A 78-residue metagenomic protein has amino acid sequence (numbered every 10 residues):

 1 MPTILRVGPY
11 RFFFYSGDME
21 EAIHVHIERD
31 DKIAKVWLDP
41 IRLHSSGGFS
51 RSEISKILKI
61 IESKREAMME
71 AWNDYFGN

Functional and structural regions predicted by a protein language model:
M1, M19, M68-M69: Detector for methionine-enriched segments
M1-Y10: Negatively charged, low-complexity tracts enriched in Asp/Glu with abundant Ser/Thr
I4, L43-S45, K64: Generic preference for hydrophobic/aromatic residues in regular secondary structure cores
Y15-F49: A short, structured beta-strand/loop element
F49-N78: C-terminal structural segments of small proteins and small subunits
